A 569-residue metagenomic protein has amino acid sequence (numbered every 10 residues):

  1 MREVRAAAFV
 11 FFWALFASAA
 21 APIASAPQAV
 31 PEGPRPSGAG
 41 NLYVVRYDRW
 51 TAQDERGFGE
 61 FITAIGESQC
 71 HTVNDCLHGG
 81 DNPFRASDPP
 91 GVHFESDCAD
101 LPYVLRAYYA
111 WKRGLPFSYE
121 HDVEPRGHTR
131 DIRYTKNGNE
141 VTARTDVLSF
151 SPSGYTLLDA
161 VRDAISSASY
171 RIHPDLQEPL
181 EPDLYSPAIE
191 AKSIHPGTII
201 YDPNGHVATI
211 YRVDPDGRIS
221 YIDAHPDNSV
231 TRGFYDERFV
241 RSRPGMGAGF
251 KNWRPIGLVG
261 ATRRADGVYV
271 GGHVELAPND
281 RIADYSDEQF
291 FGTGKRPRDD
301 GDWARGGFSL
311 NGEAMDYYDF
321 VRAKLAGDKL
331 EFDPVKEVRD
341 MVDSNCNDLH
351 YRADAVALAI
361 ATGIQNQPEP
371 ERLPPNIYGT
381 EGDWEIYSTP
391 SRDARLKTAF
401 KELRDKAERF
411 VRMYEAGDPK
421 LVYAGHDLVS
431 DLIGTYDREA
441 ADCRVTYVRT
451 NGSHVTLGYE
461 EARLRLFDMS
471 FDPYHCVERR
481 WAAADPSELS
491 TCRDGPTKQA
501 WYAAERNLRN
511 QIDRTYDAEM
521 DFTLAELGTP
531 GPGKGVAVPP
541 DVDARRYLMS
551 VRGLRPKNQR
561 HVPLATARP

Functional and structural regions predicted by a protein language model:
M1-R5: Positively charged n-region of N-terminal signal peptides that target proteins for export
A7-S18: Bacterial N-terminal signal peptides
P22-S167, P174-Q177, D266-P569: Mixed-charge, low-complexity intrinsically disordered regions
L148-P182, P226-H273: A recognition module on extended beta-rich or small alphabeta surfaces enriched in W/G with H and D/E
E181-I189: Active-site neighborhood of thiol-dependent amide/isopeptide-bond enzymes
A188-P196, I200: Short, well-ordered loop/turn sites that connect or cap secondary structure elements
P203, Y211-G233: Catalytic Cys-His active-site segments of thiol-dependent hydrolases/isopeptidases
